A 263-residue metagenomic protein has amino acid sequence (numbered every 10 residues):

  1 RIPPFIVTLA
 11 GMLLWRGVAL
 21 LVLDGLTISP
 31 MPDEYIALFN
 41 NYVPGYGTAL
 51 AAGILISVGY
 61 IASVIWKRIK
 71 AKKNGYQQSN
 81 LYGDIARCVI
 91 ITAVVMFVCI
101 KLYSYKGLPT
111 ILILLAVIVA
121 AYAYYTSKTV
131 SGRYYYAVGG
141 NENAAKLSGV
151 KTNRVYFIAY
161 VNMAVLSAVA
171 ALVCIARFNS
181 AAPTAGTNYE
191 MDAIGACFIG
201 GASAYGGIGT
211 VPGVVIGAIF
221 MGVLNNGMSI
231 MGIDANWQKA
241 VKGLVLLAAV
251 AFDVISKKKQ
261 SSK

Functional and structural regions predicted by a protein language model:
R1-M12, I216: Alpha-helical transmembrane segments within multi-pass membrane transporters and channels
P4, D33, G45-L55, G107-I113 (+3 more regions): Loop-to-transmembrane alpha-helix initiation sites
T8-I28, Y122, A164-R177, A196 (+1 more regions): Alpha-helical transmembrane segments in inner-membrane proteins
M12-T126, A181-P183, S261-K263: Transmembrane helix-bundle core of multi-pass membrane transporters and related energy-transducing complexes
L55, I113-A121, I158, N162 (+3 more regions): Lipid-exposed faces of alpha-helical membrane segments in multi-pass integral membrane proteins
G59-A71, V215-K263: C-terminal transmembrane helix and the adjacent membrane-cytosol boundary/short C-terminal tail of inner/organellar
Y160-V173, R177-K242: Transmembrane alpha-helical segments in multi-pass inner-membrane proteins
